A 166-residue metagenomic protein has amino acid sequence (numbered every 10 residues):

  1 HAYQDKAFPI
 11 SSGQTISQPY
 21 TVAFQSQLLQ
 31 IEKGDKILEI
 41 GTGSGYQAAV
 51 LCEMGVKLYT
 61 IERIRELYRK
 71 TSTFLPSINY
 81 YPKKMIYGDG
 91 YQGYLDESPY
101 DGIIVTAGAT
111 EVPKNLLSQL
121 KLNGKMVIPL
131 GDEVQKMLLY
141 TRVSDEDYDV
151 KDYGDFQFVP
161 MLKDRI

Functional and structural regions predicted by a protein language model:
H1-Q30: Conserved AdoMet
A7-S12, Q25, T73, L138-L139 (+1 more regions): Charge-rich, low-complexity amphipathic helices in intrinsically disordered tails/linkers adjacent to domains
F8, F24, Y59, Y68 (+2 more regions): Phenylalanine-focused residue identity feature
P9, C52, Y100, G154 (+1 more regions): A generic structural signal for solvent-exposed, polar alpha-helical segments
Q30-D149: Conserved nucleotide-cofactor-binding alpha/beta core module
L138-I166: Substrate-binding/catalytic lobe of Class I Rossmann-like enzymes that use SAM or dcSAM, i.e., the mid-to-C-terminal
